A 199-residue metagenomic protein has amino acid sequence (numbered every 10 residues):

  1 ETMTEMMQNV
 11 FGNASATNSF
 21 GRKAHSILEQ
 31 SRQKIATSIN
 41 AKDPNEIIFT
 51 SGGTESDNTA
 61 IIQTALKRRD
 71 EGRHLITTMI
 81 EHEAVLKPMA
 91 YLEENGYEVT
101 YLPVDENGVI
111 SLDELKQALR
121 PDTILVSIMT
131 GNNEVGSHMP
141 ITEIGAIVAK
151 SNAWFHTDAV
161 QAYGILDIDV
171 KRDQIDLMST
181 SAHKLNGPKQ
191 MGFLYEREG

Functional and structural regions predicted by a protein language model:
E1-G199: Pyridoxal 5′-phosphate
